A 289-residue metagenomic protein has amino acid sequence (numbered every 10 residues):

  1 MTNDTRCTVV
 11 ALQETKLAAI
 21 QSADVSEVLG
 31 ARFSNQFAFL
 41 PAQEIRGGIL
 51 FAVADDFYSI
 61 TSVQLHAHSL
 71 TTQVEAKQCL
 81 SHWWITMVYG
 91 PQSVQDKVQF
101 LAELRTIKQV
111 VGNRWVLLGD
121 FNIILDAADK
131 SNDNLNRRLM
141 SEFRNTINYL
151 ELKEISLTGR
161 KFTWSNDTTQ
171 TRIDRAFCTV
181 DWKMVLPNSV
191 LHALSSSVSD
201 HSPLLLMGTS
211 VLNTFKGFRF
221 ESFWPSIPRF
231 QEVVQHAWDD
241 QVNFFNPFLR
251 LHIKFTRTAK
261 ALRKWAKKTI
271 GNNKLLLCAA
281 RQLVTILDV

Functional and structural regions predicted by a protein language model:
M1, V28, E103, I107 (+8 more regions): Alpha-helical recognition domains of nuclear gene-regulatory proteins
M1-W115, D133-N145, Y149-L150: Short phosphate/oxyanion-binding micro-motifs
T8, D120, D174: Conserved acidic residues
E14, D120, H201: Active-site glycine-centered loops adjacent to acidic/histidine catalytic or metal-binding residues that shape
E14-L17, A38-Q43, P91-D96, Q109-V111 (+6 more regions): Conserved, non-catalytic sequence blocks in retroelement Pol enzymes and Pol-derived host proteins
G30, L80, E103-L118, K130-L152 (+6 more regions): Nucleotidyl polymerases of mobile genetic elements and RNA viruses
T61-L65, Q73, D126, D133-A237: Metal-dependent phosphoester-hydrolase catalytic domains
H82, T86, R114-L118, N122-K130 (+1 more regions): Arg/Lys-enriched, amphipathic patches
